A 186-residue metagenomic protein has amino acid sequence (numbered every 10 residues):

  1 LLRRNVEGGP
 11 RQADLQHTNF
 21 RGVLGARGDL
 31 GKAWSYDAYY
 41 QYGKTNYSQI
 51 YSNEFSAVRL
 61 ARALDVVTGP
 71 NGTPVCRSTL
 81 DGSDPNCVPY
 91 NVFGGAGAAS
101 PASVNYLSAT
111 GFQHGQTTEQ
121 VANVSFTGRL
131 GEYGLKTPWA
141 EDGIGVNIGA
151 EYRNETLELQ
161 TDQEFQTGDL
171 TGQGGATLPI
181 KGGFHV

Functional and structural regions predicted by a protein language model:
L1-V186: Surface-exposed, low-complexity loop segments enriched in small/polar and acidic residues
